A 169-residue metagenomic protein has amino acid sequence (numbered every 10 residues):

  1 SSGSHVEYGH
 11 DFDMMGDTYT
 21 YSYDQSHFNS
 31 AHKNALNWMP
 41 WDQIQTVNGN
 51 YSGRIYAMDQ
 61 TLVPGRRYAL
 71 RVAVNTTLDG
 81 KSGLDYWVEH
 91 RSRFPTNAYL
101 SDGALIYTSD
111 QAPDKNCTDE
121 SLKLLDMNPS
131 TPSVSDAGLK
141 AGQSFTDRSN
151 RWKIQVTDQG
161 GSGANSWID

Functional and structural regions predicted by a protein language model:
S1-N97: Extracellular hydrolytic enzyme modules, especially secreted metalloproteases of the metzincin/thermolysin-like class
R54-D169: Extracellular low-complexity, Gly/Ser/Thr-rich intrinsically disordered linkers and protease-sensitive activation/hinge
